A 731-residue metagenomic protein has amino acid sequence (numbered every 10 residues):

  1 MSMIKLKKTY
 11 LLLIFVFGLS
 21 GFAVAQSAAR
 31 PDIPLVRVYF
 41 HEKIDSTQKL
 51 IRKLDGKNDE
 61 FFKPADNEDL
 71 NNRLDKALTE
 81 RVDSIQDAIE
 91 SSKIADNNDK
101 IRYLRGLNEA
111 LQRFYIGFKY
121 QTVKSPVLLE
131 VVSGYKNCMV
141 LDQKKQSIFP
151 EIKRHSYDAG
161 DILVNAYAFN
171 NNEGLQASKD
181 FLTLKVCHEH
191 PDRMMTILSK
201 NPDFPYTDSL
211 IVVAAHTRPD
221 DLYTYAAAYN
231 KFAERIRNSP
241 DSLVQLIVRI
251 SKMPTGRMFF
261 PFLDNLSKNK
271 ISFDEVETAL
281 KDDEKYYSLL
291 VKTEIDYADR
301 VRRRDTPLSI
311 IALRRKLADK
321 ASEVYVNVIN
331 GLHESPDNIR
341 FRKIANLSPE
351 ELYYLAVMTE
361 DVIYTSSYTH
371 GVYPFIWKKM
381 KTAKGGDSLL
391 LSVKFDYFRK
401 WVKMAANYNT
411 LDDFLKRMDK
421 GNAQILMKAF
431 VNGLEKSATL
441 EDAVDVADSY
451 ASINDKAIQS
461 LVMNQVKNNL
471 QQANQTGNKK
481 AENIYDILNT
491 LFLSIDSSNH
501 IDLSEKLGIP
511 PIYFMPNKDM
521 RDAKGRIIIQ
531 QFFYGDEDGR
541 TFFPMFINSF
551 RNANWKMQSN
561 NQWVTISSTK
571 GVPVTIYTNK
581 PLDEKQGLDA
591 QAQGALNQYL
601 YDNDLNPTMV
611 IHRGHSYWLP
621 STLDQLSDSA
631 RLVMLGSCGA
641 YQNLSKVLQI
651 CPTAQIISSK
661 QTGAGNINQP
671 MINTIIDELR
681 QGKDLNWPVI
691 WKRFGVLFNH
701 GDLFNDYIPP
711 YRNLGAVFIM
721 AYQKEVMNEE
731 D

Functional and structural regions predicted by a protein language model:
M1-A29: Bacterial Sec-dependent N-terminal signal peptides
R30-V402: Long, solvent-exposed N-terminal ectodomains/accessory regions that are displayed to the extracellular/lumenal milieu
A65, D69, S92, Q531-F532 (+1 more regions): Functional beta-strand-loop-alpha-helix junction segments that form "active/interaction loops" within catalytic
W377, K381, G385-A553, M557 (+1 more regions): Non-catalytic propeptide/linker segments at domain boundaries
Y513-P516, S559-V564, A595-Y599, W618-S621 (+1 more regions): Alpha-helical scaffolding within the catalytic cores of extracellular/periplasmic polymer-degrading hydrolases
D583-N603, K683-D702: Extended, charge-rich low-complexity interaction segments
L600-L685: Catalytic cores of nucleophile-dependent amide-cleaving enzymes
W687-D731: Caspase-like cysteine protease fold
